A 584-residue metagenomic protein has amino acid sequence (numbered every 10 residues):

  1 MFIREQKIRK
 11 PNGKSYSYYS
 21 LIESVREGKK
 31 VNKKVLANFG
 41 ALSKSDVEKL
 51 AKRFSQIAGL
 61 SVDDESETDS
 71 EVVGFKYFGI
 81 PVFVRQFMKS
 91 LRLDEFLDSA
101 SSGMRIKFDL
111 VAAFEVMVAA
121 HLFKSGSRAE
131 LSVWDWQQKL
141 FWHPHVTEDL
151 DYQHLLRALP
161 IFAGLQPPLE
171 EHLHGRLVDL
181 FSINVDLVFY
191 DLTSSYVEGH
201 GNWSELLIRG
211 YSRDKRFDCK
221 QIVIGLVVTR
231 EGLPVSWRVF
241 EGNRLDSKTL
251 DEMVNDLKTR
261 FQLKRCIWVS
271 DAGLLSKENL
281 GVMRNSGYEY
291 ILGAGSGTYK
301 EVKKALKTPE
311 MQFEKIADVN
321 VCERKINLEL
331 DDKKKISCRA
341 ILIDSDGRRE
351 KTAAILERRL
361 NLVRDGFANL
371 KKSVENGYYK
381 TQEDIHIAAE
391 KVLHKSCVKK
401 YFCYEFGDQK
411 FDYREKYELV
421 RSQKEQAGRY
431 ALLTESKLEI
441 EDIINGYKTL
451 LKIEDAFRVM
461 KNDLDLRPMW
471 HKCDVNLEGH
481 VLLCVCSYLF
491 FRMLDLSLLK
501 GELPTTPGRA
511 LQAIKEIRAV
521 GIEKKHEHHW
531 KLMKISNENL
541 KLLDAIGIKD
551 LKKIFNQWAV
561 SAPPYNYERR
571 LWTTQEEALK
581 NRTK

Functional and structural regions predicted by a protein language model:
M1-A113: Conserved glycine(s) in the ABC-transporter nucleotide-binding domain "signature"
F2-E5, P11-G13, S17-S20, G28-K29 (+1 more regions): Anion-binding and metal-coordination hotspots
